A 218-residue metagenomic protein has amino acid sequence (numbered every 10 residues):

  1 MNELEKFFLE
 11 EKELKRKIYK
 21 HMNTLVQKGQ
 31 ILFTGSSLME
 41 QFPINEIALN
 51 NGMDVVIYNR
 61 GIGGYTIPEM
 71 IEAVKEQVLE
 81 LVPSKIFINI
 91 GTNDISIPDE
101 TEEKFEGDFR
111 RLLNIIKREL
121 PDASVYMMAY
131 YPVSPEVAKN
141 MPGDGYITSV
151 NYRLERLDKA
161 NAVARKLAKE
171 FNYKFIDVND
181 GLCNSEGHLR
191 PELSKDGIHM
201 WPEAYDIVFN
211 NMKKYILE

Functional and structural regions predicted by a protein language model:
N2-R110: Conserved SGNH/GDSL esterase-like catalytic core that processes O-acyl groups on lipids and polysaccharides
G52-V56, N140-V150, H188-K195: Short glycine/proline- and charge-enriched loop/turn segments that cap or connect secondary-structure elements
M70, E192-E218: Histidine-centered active-site loop/cap adjacent to the catalytic His in serine esterases/O-acetyl transfer systems
N89, M128-A129: Alpha/beta-hydrolase-fold catalytic nucleophile elbow
E100-D108, G145-R156, D196, M200: Alpha-helix N-cap and loop-to-helix initiation/capping positions
F109-N114, N161: Generic structural signal for well-ordered alpha-helices, preferentially at hydrophobic/aromatic core positions
L120-S124: A short helix->loop->beta-strand "cap" motif at the edges of active sites that frequently abuts
V137-I176, E203: Substrate-gating cap/lid alpha-helix
